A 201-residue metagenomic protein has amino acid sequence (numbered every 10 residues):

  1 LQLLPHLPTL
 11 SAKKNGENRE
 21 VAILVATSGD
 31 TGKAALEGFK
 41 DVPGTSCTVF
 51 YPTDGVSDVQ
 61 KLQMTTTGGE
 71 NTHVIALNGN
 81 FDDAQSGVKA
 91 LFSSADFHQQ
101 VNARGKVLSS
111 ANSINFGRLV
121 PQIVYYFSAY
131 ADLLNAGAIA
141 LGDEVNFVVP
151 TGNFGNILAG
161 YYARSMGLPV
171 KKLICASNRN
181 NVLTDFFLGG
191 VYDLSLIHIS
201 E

Functional and structural regions predicted by a protein language model:
L1-D41: Well-ordered mid-protein domain cores that form the structural environment of catalytic cofactors
L24-E37, S57-V59, N153-G160: Short glycine/serine/threonine-rich phosphate/pyrophosphate-binding segments that cradle anionic phosphate groups
K33-I75, V182-L194: Active-site-proximal loop->helix
T53-D54, N78-F81, T151-G155, S177-V182: Glycine-rich beta-alpha junction loops
L62, T66-F97, V101-R104: Glycine-rich nucleotide/cofactor/substrate-binding loop typically near the N-terminus or early in the first domain
S86-A90, A95-R164, L168: Domain-scale recognition of functional cores that engage charged ligands
L168-L188: Catalytic phosphate/nucleotide-handling subdomain of diverse soluble enzymes
I197-E201: Residue-level detector of conserved catalytic or cofactor/ligand-binding positions in enzyme active sites
